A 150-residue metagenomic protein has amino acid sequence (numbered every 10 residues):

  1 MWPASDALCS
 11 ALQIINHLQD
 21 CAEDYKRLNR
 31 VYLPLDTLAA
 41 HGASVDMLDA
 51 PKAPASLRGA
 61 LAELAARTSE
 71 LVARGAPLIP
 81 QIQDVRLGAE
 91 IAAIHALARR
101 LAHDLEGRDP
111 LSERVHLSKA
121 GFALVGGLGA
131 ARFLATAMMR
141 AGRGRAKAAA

Functional and structural regions predicted by a protein language model:
M1-L12, E23-A150: Catalytic cores of Mg2+-dependent Asp-rich isoprenoid enzymes
H17: Divalent-cation
